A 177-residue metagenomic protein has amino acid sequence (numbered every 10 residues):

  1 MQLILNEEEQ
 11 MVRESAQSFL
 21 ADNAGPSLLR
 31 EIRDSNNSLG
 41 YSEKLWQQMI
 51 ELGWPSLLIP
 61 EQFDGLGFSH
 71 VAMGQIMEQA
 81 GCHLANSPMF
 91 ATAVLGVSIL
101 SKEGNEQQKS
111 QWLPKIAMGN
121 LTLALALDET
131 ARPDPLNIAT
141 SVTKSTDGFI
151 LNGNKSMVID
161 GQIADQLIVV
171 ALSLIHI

Functional and structural regions predicted by a protein language model:
M1-F90, Q111, K115, S145: Amphipathic, small/basic residue-rich leader segments at the start of a protein or domain
G53, N105, G153: Conserved G/P- and acidic residue-centered "switch" motifs that form tight phosphate/ATP-binding loops in soluble
F68-S69, D134-N137, D160-D165: Short glycine/proline-enriched turns and hinge-like loops at secondary-structure junctions
A85-Q107: N-terminal glycine-rich flavin-associated loop
G119-T130: A short, Trp-centered hydrophobic/proline-enriched beta-strand micro-motif
T140-T143: A structural signal for short hydrophobic beta-strand segments in well-ordered beta-sheet cores
N152-I175: A short core secondary-structure module
